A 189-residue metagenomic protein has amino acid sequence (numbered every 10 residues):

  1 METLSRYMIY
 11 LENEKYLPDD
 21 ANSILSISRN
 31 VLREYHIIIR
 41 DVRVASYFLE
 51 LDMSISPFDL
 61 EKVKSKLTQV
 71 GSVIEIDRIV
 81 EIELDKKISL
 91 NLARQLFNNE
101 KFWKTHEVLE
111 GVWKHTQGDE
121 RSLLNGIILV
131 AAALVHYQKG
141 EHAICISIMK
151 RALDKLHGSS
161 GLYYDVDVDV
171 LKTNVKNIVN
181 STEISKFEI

Functional and structural regions predicted by a protein language model:
M1-N99, W103, S159-I189: N-terminal alpha-helical interaction modules that lie
D85, G118, S122-N125: Residues that mark the junctions of alpha-helical repeat units in TPR/alpha-solenoid scaffolds
F97, F102, L109-E110, M149-K150 (+1 more regions): Inward-facing hydrophobic residues that define packing positions of alpha-helical scaffold repeats
Q117-E120, G158-L162: Short coil/turn linkers that connect adjacent helices within long alpha-helical scaffolds, especially alpha-solenoid
H142-S160: TPR/TPR-like (Sel1-like) alpha-helical repeat modules
